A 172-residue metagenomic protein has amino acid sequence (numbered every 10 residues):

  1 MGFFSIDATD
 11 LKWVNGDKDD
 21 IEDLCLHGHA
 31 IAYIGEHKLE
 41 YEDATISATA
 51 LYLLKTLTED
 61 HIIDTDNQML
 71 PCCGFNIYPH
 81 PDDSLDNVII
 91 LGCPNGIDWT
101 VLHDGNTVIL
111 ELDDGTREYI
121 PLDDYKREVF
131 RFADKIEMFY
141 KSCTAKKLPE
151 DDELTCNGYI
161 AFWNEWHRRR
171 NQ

Functional and structural regions predicted by a protein language model:
M1-S84, C93-N95, W99, H103: N-terminal low-complexity, intrinsically disordered segments
D20, Y41, N87-I89, D113 (+1 more regions): Short, flexible coil/linker segments at or flanking structured domains
I62-L85, L91, M138-F162: Short glycine-rich, low-complexity/disordered patches
D104-Q172: Mixed-charge, glycine-accented linear interaction segment located at domain edges/termini
